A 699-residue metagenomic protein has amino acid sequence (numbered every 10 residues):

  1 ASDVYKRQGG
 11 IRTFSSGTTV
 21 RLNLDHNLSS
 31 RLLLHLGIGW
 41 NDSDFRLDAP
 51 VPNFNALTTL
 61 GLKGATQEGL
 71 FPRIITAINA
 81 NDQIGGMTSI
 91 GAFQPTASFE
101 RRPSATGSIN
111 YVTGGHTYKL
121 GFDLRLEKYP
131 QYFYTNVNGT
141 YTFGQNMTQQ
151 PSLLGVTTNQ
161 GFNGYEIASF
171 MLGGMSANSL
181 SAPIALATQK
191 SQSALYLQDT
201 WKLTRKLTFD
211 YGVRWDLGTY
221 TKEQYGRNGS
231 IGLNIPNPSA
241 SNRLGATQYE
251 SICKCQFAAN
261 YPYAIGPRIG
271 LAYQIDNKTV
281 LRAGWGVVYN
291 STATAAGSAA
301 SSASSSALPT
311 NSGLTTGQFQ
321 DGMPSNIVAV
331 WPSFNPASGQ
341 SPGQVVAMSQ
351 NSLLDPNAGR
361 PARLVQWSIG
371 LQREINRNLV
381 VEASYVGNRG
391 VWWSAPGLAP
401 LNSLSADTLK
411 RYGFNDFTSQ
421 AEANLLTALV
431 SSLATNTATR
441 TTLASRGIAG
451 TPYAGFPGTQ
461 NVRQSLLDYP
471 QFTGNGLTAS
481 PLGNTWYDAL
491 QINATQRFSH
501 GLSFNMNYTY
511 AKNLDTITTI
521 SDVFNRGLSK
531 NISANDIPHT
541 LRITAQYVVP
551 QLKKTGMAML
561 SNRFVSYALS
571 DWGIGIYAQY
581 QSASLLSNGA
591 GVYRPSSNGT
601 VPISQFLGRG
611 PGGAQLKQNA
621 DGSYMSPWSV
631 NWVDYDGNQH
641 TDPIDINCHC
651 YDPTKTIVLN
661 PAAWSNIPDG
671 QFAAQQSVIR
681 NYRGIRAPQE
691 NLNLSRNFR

Functional and structural regions predicted by a protein language model:
S2, L36-D42, L120-L126, Y211-L217 (+6 more regions): Transmembrane beta-barrel strands of outer-membrane/channel proteins
S2-Q198, P400, D407, G413: Replace "related TpsB outer-membrane translocases also match" with "some related outer-membrane beta-barrels such as
D3-Q8, T18-T19, G85-F93, G174-P183 (+5 more regions): Extracytoplasmic loops and strand-loop junctions of Gram-negative outer membrane beta-barrel proteins
S16-L22, I38, R101-G107, F122 (+7 more regions): Hydrophobic, lipid-facing positions within transmembrane beta-strands of outer-membrane proteins
H26, N110-T113, L124, L197 (+8 more regions): Residue-level signature of outer-membrane beta-barrel architecture
R31-L34, H116-Y118, L207-F209, T279-L281 (+3 more regions): Repeated loop/turn-to-beta-strand initiation elements of outer-membrane beta-barrel proteins
T58-D82, N138-S181, I231-P238, L244 (+4 more regions): Core domains of carbohydrate- and sulfate-ester-processing enzymes
Q189, K206, Y220, P336-P342 (+1 more regions): Short, solvent-exposed micro-motifs at the edges of structured domains
